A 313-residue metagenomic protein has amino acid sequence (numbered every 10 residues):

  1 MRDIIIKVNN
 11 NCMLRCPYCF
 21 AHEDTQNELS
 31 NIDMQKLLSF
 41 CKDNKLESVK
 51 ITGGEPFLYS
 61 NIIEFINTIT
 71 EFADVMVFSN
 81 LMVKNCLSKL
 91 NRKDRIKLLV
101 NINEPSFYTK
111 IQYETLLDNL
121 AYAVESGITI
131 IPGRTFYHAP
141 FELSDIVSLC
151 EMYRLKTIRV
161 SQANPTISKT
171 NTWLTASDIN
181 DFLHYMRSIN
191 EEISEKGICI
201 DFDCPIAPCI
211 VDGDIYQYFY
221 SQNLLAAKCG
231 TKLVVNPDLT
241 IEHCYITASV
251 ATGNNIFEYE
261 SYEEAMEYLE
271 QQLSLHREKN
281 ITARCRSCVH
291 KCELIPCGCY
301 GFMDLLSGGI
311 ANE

Functional and structural regions predicted by a protein language model:
M1-I32, F40: Canonical Radical SAM [4Fe-4S] cluster-binding loop centered on the CxxxCxxC motif and its immediate flanking residues
I4, N31-T52, Y59-T170, L174-D178: Radical SAM/AdoMet-radical enzyme domain recognition
M13, P56, M82, P105 (+6 more regions): Short, solvent-exposed loop/turn segments at secondary-structure junctions
D24-L29, V75, S249-N254: A short local loop/turn or secondary-structure capping micro-motif enriched for an aromatic residue
T25-E28, G53-E55, M76-F78, Q217-Y220: Short, flexible loop segments at the rims of nucleotide/cofactor-binding pockets, characterized by
R134-F136, D201-I206, E278, R284: Acidic carboxylate-rich catalytic motifs and surrounding loops in phosphoryl-/glycosyl-chemistry enzymes
T166-S249: A C-terminal junction/extension of Radical SAM enzymes
T240-I241, Y245-E313: Flexible mid-to-C-terminal extensions adjoining Fe-S/redox cofactors in radical SAM and related proteins
